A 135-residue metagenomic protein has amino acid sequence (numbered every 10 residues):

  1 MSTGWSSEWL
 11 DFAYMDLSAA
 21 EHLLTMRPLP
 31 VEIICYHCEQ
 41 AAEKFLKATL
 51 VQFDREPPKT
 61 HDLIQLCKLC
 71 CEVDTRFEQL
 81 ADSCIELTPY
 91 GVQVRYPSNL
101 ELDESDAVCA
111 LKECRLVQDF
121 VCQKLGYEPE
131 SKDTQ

Functional and structural regions predicted by a protein language model:
M1-Q135: Terminal alpha-helical segments
